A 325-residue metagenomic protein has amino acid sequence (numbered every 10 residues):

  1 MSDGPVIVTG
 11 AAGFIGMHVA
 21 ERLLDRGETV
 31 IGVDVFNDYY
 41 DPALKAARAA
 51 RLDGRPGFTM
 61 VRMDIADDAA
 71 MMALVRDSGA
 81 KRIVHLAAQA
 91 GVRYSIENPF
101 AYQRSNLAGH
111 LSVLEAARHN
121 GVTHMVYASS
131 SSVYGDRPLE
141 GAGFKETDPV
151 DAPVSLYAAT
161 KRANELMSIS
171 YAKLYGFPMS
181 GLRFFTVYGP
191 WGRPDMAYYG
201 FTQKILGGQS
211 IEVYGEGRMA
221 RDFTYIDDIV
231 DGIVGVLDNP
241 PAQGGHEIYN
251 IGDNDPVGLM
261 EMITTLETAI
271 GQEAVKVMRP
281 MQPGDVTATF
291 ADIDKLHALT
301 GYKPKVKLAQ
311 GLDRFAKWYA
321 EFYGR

Functional and structural regions predicted by a protein language model:
M1-V187, Y302, W318, F322: N-terminal Rossmann-like NAD(P)+-binding domain of SDR-like oxidoreductases, especially those catalyzing
G10, F14, D151, S155 (+6 more regions): Amphipathic alpha-helical recognition patches that constitute DNA-binding helices
A12-I15, R93, L111, R137 (+4 more regions): Gly/Ser/Thr-rich beta-alpha loop segments that engage phosphate groups in nucleotides
I65, P149, G189, R218 (+1 more regions): Residues that form or immediately flank small-molecule/cofactor binding pockets and catalytic motifs
E140-A142, P194-T202: A glycine/serine/threonine-rich, flexible loop-to-helix segment that serves as the NAD(P) cofactor-binding "lid"
A163, M167-Y171, F201, M262 (+1 more regions): Hydrophobic alpha-helix immediately C-terminal to the catalytic Tyr-X-X-X-Lys motif of short-chain
I205-R325: C-terminal substrate-binding subdomain of Rossmann-fold SDR/epimerase-dehydratase oxidoreductases
